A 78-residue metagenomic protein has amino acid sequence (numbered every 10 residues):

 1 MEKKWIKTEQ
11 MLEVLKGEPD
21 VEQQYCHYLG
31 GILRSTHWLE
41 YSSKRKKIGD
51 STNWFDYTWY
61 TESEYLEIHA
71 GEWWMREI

Functional and structural regions predicted by a protein language model:
M1-I6, F55-W59: Short, exposed beta-strand "edge-strand" segments with a Pro/Gly-rich flavor and a Y/T-containing core
M1-K4, E67-I68, M75-I78: Short intrinsically disordered terminal tails
E2-G17: Mixed-charge, Lys/Arg-rich low-complexity intrinsically disordered regions
W5-E9, K46-G49, I78: Residue-level detector of intrinsically disordered/flexible regions characterized by low predicted structural confidence
G17-E18, G71: Surface-exposed polar/charged interaction patches
Q23-W73: Acidic, low-complexity, intrinsically disordered interaction modules
